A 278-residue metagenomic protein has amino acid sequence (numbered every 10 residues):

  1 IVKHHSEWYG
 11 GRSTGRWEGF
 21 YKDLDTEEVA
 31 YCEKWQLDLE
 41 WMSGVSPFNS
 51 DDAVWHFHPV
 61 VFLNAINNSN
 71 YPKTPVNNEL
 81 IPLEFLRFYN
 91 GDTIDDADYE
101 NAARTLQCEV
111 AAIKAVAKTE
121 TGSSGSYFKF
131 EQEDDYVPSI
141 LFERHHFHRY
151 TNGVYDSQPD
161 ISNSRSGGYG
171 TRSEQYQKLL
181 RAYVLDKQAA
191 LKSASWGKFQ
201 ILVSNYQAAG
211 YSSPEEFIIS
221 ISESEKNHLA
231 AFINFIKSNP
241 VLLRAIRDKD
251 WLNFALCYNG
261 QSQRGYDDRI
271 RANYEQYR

Functional and structural regions predicted by a protein language model:
I1-R278: Cell-wall glycan-active module
